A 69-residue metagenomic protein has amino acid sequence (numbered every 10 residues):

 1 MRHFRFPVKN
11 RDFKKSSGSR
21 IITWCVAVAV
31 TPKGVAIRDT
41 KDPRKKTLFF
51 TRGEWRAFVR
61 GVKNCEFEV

Functional and structural regions predicted by a protein language model:
M1-R2, I22: A generic hydrophobic-segment detector
H3-K15, E68: Short helix-coil boundary/hinge micro-motifs
V8, P43, V62: Residue-level signal for pocket-adjacent positions within structured domains
S16-R52, V59: A short, structured beta-strand/loop element
R52-V69: Mixed-charge, Lys/Arg-enriched low-complexity segments
